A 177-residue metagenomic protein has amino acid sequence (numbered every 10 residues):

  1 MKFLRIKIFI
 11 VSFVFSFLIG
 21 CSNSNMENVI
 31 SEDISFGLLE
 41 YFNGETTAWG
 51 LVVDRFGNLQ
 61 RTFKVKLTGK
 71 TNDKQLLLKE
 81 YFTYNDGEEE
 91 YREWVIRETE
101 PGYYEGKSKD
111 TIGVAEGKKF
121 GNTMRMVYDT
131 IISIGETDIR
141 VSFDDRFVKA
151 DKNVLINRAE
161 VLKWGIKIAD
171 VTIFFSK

Functional and structural regions predicted by a protein language model:
M1-I10: Bacterial N-terminal signal peptides that target proteins for export
F17-G20: C-terminal motif of bacterial Sec signal peptides marking the signal peptidase cleavage site
S22-S24: Bacterial signal peptide processing site
E27, D33, V65, T71 (+2 more regions): Sequence-level preference for short, compositionally simple segments enriched in small aliphatic or small polar residues
I30-E45: N-terminal helix-cap/turn-to-beta initiation motif at the start of protein domains
F42-L51, N157: A short, Trp-centered hydrophobic/proline-enriched beta-strand micro-motif
W49, V53-I134, R146: Central antiparallel beta-sheet cores of small beta-barrel/beta-sandwich binding domains
D144-D145, K149-K177: Glycine-rich, aromatic-bearing surface loops/beta-hairpins
